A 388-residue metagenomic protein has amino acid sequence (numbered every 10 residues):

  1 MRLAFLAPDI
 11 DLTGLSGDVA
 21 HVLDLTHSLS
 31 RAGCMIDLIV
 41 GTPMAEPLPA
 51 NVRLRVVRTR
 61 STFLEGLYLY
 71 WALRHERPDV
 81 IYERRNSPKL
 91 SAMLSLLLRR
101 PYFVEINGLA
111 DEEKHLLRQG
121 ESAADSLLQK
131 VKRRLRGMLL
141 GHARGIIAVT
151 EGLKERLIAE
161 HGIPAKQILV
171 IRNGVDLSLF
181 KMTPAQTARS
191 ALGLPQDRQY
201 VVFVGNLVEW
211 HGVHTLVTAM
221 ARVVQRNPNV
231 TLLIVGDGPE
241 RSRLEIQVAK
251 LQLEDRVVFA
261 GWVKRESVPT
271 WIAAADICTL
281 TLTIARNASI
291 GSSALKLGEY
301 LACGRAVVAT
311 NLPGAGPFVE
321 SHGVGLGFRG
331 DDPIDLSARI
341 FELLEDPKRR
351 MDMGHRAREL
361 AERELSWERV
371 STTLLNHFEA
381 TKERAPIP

Functional and structural regions predicted by a protein language model:
M1-A45, A50, E76, V223 (+1 more regions): N-terminal subdomain of nucleotide-sugar transferases
A4-L6, I147, P195-M220, L233: Conserved donor-binding/catalytic core segment of Leloir-type glycosyltransferases
H27, L67-R74, K89, L96-L97 (+3 more regions): Membrane-proximal helix-turn-helix segments that form the acceptor-binding/catalytic region of lipid-linked
G152, G174: Carbohydrate-associated surface elements
K181-L194: A short helix/loop element that forms part of the nucleotide-sugar donor recognition site in Leloir-type
V235, S242-T270: Nucleotide-activated donor-binding/catalytic signature segment of Leloir-type glycosyltransferases, i.e., the conserved
C278-L280, E299-A302, A306-A309: Short hydrophobic beta-strand element within catalytic cores of glycosyltransferases and related nucleotide-activated
S321-I334, E342-K348: Conserved acidic donor-binding segment of nucleotide-sugar-dependent glycosyltransferases
